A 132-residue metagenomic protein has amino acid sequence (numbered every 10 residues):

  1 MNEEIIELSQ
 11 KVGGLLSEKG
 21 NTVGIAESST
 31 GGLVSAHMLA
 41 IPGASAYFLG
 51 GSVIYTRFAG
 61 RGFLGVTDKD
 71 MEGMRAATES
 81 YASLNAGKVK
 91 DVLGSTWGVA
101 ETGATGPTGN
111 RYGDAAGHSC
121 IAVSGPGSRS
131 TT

Functional and structural regions predicted by a protein language model:
M1-T132: Short alpha-helical segments enriched in small residues
